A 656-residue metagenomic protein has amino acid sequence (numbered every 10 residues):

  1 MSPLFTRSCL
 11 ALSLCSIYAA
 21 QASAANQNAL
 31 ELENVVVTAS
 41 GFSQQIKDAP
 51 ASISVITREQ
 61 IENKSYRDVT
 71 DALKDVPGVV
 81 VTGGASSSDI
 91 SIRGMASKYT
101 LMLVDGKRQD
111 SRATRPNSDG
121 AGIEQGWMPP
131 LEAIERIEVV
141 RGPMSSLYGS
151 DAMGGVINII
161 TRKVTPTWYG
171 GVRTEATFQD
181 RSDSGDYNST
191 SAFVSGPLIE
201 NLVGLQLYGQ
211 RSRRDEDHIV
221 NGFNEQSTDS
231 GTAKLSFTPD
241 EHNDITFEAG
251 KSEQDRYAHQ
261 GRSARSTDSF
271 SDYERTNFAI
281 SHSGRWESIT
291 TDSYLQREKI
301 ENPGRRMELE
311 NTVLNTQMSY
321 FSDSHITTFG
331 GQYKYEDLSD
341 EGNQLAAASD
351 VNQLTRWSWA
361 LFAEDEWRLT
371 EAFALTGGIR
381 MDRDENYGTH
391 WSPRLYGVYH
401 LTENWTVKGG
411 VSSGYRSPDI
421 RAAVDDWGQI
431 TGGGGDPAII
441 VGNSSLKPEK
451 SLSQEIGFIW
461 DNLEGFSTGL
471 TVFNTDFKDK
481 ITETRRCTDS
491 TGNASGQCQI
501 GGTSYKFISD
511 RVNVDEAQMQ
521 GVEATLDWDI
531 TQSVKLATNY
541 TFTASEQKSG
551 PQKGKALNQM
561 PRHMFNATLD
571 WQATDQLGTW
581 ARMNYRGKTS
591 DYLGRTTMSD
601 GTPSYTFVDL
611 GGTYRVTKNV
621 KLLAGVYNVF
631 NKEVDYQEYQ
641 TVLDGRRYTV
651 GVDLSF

Functional and structural regions predicted by a protein language model:
T6-S13, S195-P197, F237-T238, G409 (+3 more regions): Conserved C-terminal beta-signal and adjacent last beta-strands/turns of outer-membrane beta-barrel proteins
A22, V313-S319, G330, L354 (+5 more regions): Outer membrane beta-barrel strand-and-loop segments of large Gram-negative receptors, especially TonB-dependent
T38, T70-S111: Extracytoplasmic beta-strand/coil segments of soluble accessory domains associated with Gram-negative outer-membrane
V69-A72, S88-S91, M102-D105, E124-W127 (+3 more regions): N-terminal periplasmic accessory domains that precede and gate Gram-negative outer-membrane beta-barrel machines
R108, A113, D255, E385-Y387 (+5 more regions): Surface-exposed extracellular loop regions of Gram-negative outer-membrane beta-barrel proteins, predominantly
Q109-R141: Short acidic/polar hinge/loop motifs at secondary-structure boundaries that mediate gating or recognition
T165-Y273, D479: Periplasmic-side early beta-strands and strand-to-turn transitions of outer-membrane beta-barrels
R173, R368-L375, F473-D476, S495-L593 (+3 more regions): Gram-negative outer-membrane beta-barrel transporters
